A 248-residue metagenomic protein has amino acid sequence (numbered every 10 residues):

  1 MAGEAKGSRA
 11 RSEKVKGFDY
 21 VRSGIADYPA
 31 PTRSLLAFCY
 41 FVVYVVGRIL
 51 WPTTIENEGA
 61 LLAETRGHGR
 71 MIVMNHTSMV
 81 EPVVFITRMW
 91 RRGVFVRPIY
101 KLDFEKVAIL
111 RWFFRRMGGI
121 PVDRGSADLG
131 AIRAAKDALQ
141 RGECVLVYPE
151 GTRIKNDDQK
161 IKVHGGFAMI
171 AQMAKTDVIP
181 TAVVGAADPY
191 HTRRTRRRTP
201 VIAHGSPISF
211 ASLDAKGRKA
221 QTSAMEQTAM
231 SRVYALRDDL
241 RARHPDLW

Functional and structural regions predicted by a protein language model:
A2-S34, L129-W248: Non-catalytic C-terminal accessory region of glycerolipid acyltransferases and related lyso-lipid remodeling enzymes
T32-W51, R111, R115: Short hydrophobic helices that act as membrane-entry/anchoring signals
C39, E105-L110, Y190, R197: Short, glycine/polar-rich helix-capping loops at beta-to-alpha or helix-loop-helix junctions that flank or form
Y44-H76: Helix-to-loop junction immediately C-terminal to a conserved catalytic motif
V46, M89-R91, F114, A138 (+1 more regions): A generic structural signal for well-ordered alpha-helical segments
I55-E58, V107, L129-I132: Structural motif corresponding to alpha-helix initiation and N-cap regions
E64-S126: Catalytic core of membrane glycerolipid acyltransferases/transacylases, capturing the structured, soluble-facing
